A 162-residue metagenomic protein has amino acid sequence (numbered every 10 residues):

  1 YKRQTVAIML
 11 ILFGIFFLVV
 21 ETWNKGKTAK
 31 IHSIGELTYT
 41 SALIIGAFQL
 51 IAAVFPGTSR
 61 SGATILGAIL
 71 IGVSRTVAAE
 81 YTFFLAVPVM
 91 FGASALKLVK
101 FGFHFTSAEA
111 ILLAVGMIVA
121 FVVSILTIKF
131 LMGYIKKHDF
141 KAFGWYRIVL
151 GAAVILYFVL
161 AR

Functional and structural regions predicted by a protein language model:
Y1-R162: Multi-pass membrane proteins that catalyze or facilitate reactions on polyprenyl-/lipid-phosphate substrates and their
